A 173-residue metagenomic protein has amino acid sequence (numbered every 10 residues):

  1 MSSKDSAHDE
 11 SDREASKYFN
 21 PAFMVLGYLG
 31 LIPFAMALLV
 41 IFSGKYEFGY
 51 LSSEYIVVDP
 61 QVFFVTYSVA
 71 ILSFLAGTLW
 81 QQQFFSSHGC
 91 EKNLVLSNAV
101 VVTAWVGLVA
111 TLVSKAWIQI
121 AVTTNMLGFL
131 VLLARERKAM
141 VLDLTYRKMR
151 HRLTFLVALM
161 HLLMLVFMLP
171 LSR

Functional and structural regions predicted by a protein language model:
S2-Q83: Selected alpha-helical membrane-embedding segments in polytopic membrane proteins
S3, M126-L142: Transmembrane alpha-helical segments of integral membrane proteins
A35-F42, A104-L112, A158-R173: Hydrophobic alpha-helical transmembrane segments in multi-pass integral membrane proteins
L79-L108: Helix-adjacent hinge/juxtasegments
S86-S87, V109-W117, M140-L144: Membrane-interface helix caps and helix-loop-helix hairpins in membrane proteins
H88-N98, T123, Y146-F155: Cytoplasmic-side transmembrane-helix entry/capping segments in multi-pass membrane proteins
L108-V131: Transmembrane helix-loop-helix
E136-R173: Terminal transmembrane helical module of multi-pass membrane proteins
